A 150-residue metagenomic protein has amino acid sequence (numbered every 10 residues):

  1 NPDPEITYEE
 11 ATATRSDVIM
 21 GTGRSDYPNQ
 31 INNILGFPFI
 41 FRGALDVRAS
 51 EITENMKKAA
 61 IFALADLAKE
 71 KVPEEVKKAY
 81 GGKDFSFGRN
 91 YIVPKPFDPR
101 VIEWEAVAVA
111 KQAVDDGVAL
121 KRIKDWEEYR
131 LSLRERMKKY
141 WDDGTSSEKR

Functional and structural regions predicted by a protein language model:
N1-I123: Adenosine-phosphate binding glycine-rich loop
W126-R150: Long, charged amphipathic helices and adjacent flexible linkers at domain junctions
